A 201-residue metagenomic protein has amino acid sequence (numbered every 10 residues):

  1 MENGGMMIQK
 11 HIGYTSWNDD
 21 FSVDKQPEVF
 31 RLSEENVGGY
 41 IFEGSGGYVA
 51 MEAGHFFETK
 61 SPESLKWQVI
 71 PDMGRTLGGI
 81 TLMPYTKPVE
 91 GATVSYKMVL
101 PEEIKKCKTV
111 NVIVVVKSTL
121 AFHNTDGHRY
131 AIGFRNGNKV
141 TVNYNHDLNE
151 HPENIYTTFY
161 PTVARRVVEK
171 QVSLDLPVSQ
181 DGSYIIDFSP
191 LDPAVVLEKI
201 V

Functional and structural regions predicted by a protein language model:
M1-V201: Extracytoplasmic
